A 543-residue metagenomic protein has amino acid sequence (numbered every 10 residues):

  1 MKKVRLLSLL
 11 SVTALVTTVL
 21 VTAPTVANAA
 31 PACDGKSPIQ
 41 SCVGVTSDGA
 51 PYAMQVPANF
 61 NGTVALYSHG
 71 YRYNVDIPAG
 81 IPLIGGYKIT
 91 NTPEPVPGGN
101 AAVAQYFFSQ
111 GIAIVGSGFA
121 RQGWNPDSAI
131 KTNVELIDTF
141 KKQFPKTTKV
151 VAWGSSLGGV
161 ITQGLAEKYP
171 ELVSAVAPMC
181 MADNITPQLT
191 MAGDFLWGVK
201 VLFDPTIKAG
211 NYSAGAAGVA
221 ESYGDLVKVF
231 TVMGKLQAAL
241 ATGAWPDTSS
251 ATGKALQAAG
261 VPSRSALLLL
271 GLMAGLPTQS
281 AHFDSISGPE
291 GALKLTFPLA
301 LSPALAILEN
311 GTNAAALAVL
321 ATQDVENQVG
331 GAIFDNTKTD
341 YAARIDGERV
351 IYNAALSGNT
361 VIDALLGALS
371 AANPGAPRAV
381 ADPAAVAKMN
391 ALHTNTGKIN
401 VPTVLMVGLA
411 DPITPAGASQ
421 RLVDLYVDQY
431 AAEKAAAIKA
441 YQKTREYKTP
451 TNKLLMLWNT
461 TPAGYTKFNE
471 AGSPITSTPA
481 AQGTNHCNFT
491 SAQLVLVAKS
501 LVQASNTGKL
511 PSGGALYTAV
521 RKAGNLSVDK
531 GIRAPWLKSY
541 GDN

Functional and structural regions predicted by a protein language model:
M1-A29: Secretory targeting and sorting signals
A30-N543: C-terminal His-loop and adjacent cap/lid subdomain of alpha/beta-hydrolase
